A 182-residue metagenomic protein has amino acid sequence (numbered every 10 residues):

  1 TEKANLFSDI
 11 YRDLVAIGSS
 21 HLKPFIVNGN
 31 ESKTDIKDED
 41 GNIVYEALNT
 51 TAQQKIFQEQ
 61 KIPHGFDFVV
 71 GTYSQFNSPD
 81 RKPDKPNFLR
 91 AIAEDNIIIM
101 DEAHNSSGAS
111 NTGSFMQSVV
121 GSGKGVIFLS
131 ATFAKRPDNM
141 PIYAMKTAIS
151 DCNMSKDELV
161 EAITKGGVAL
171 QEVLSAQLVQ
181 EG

Functional and structural regions predicted by a protein language model:
T1-F115, G121-K124, D151-L170: SF2 helicase/translocase NTPase motor core, specifically the RecA-like lobe 1 inter-motif segment between Walker
L14, Y143-I149, Q177: Conserved AAA+ ATPase "sensor/coupling" helix adjacent to the nucleotide-binding pocket
A16, K146, K165, Q180-E181: A structural signal for alpha-helix termini and helix-coil/disorder junctions
A103-H104, V119-P141, M145-T147, S155: Conserved helicase ATPase motor motifs in RecA-like P-loop NTPase domains
G167-G182: Conserved AAA+ ATPase small/helical "lid" subdomain
